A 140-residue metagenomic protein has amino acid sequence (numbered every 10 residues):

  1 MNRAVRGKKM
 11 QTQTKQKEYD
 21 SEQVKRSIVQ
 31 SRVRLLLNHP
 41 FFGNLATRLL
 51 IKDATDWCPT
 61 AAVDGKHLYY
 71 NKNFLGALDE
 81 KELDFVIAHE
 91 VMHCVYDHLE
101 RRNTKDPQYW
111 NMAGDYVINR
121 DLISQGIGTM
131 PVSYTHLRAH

Functional and structural regions predicted by a protein language model:
N2-L83, I87, V91-P131: Basic/hydrophobic alpha-helical interface regions
T135-H140: Conserved small/polar residues in nucleotide/adenosyl-binding loops
